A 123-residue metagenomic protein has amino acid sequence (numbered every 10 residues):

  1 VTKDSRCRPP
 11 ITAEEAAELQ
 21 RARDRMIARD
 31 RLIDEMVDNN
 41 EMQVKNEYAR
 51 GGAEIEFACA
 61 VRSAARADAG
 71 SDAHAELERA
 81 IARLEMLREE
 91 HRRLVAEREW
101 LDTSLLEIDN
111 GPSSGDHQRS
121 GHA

Functional and structural regions predicted by a protein language model:
V1-R6: N-terminal acidic, proline/glycine-rich, low-complexity intrinsically disordered segments
C7-G52, L84: Short, charge/polar-rich alpha-helical segments
C7-R8, L106-A123: Short, charged, intrinsically disordered terminal tails
A17, N40, S71, R88 (+2 more regions): Intrinsic low-complexity/disordered segments
V37-I81: Extended alpha-helical coiled-coil "stalk/arm" regions that act as elongated linkers or oligomerization scaffolds
Q43-R50, E76-D109: Amphipathic alpha-helical coiled-coil segments
